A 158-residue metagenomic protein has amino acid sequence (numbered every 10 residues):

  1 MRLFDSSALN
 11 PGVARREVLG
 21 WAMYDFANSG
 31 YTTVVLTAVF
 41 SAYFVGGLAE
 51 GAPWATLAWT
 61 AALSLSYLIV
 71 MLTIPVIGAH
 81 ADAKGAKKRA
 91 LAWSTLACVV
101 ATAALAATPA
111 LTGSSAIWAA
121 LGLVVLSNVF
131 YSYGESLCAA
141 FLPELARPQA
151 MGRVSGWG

Functional and structural regions predicted by a protein language model:
F4-Y67, I117: Helix-loop boundary and gating motifs at the non-cytosolic
G47-L48, A83-K84, F141-A146: Helix-to-coil boundary motifs at intracellular loop junctions of multi-pass secondary transporters
P53-L57, A146-G158: Loop-to-transmembrane helix entry/capping segments in MFS-fold secondary transporters and related SLC/MFSD carriers
T56-A81, V100-A101: Central cavity-lining transmembrane alpha-helices of secondary-active solute carriers, predominantly the Major
M71, A92-S114: C-terminal ends and interior cores of transmembrane alpha-helices in multi-pass membrane transporters/permeases
A81-A97: Cytoplasmic membrane-interface "Motif A"-like loop-to-helix N-cap segments of 12-TM Major Facilitator Superfamily
G113-V124: Short hydrophobic/alpha-helical segments at membrane-entry points of transmembrane helices in Major Facilitator
Y131-R147: Intracellular juxtamembrane helix-capping segments at the cytosolic ends of symmetry-related transmembrane helices
